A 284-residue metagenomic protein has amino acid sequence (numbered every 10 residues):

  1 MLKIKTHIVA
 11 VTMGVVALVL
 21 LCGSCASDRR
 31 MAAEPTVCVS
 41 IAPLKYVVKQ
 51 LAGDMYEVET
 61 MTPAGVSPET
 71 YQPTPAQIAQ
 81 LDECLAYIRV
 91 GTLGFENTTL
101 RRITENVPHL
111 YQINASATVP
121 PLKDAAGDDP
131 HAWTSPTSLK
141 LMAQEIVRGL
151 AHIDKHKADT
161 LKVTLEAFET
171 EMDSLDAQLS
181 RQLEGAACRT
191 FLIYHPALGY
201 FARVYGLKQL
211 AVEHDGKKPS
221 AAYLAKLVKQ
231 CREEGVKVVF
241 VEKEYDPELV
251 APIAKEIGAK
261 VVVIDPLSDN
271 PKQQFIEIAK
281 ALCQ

Functional and structural regions predicted by a protein language model:
L2, C25-Q284: Extracytoplasmic metal-acquisition and chelation regions
L2-M13: Bacterial N-terminal signal peptides that target proteins for export
V11-C22: Bacterial N-terminal signal peptides
